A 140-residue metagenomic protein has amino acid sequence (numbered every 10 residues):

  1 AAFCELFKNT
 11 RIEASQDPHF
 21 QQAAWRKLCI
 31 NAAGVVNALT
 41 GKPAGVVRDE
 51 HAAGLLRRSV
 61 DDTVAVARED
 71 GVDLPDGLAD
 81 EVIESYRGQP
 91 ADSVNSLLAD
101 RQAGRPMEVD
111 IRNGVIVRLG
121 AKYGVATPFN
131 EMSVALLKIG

Functional and structural regions predicted by a protein language model:
A1-A32, V36-G77: Internal alpha-helical scaffold of NAD(P)-dependent oxidoreductase catalytic cores
K8, R57-G140: NAD(P)-dependent Rossmann-like dehydrogenase/reductase catalytic/cofactor-binding core
